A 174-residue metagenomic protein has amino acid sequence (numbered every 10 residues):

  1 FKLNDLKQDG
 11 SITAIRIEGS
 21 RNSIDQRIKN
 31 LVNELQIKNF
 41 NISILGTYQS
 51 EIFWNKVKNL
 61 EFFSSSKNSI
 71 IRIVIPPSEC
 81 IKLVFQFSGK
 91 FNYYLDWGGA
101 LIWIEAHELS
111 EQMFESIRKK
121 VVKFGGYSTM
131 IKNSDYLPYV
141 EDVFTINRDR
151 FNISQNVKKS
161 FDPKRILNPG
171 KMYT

Functional and structural regions predicted by a protein language model:
F1-I44: A conserved active-site cap/scaffold subdomain adjacent to cofactor or substrate pockets
E34, K38-T174: Conserved glycine-rich FAD pyrophosphate-binding loop
